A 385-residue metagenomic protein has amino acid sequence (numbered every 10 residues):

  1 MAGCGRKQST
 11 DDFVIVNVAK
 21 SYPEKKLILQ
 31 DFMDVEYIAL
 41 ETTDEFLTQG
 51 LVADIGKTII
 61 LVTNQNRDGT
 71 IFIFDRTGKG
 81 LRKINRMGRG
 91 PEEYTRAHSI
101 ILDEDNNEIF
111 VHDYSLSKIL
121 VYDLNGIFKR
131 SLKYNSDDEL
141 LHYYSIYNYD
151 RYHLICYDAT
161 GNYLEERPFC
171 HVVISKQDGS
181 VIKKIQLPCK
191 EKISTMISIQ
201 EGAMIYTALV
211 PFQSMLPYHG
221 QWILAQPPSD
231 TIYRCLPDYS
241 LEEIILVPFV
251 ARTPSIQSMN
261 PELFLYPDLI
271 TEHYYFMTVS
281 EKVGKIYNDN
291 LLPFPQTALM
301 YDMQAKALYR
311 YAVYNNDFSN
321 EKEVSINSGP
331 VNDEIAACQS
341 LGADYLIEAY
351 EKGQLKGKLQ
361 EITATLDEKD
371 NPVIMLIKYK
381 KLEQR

Functional and structural regions predicted by a protein language model:
A2-G3: C-terminal motif of bacterial Sec signal peptides marking the signal peptidase cleavage site
S21-T48: A short helix->beta-strand "capping" segment at the edge of beta-propeller domains
E41-T48, K79-N106, D113-Y114, S136-D138: Blade-loop segments of beta-propeller domains
D44-F46, N85-E93, K133-L141, P188-K192 (+2 more regions): Short coil/turn segments at the loop-to-beta-strand junctions that recur within blades of beta-propeller repeat folds
G50-I55, H98-D105, Y144-D150, S198-H219 (+2 more regions): Structural signature of eukaryotic scaffold interfaces centered on beta-propeller domains
R76, V121-L124, R167-G179, D230-Y233 (+2 more regions): Beta-propeller blade signature
Y114-C170, K184-I199: Asp-box/WD-like beta-propeller blade repeats and closely related beta-sheet repeat scaffolds
E243-E262, M303-D333: Conserved blade-ending motifs and adjacent loop-strand segments that build the rim/top face of beta-propeller domains
